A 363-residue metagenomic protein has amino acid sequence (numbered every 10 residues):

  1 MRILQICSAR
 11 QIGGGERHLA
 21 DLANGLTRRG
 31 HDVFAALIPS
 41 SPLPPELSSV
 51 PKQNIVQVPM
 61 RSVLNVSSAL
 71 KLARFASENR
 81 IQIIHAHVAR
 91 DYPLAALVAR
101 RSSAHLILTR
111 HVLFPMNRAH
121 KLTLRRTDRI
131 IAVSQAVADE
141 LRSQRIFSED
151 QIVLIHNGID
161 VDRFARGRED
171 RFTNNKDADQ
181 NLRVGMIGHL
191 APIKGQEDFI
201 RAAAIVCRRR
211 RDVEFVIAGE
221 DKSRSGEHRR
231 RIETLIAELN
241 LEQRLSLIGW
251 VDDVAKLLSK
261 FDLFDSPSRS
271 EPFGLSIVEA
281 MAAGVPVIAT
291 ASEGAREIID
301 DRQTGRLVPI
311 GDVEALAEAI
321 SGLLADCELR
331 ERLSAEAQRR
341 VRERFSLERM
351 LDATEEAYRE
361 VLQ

Functional and structural regions predicted by a protein language model:
Q5-L70, F75, Q151-L154, S223 (+1 more regions): N-terminal strand-loop element at the rim of the active site of nucleotide-sugar-dependent glycosyltransferases
G13-D21, M186-R208, F215, R306 (+2 more regions): A conserved mid-protein helix/loop that constitutes part of the nucleotide-sugar donor-binding site
A36-L37, P286-A289, I299: Short hydrophobic beta-strand element within catalytic cores of glycosyltransferases and related nucleotide-activated
V63-S67, D139-S143, D150-Q151, G158-N175 (+1 more regions): Acidic anion/phosphate-binding donor-loop and adjacent secondary structure in glycosyltransferase catalytic cores
R100-Q135, D139, R145-F147: A conserved, positively charged/aromatic
W250, R269: Aromatic "clamp/platform" in nucleotide-sugar-dependent glycosyltransferases that forms part of the donor/acceptor
D301-R302, R306-V313, G322-E328: Conserved acidic donor-binding segment of nucleotide-sugar-dependent glycosyltransferases
A315, G322, L329-R344, A353-E356: A short, well-ordered alpha-helix in the C-terminal region of glycosyltransferases
